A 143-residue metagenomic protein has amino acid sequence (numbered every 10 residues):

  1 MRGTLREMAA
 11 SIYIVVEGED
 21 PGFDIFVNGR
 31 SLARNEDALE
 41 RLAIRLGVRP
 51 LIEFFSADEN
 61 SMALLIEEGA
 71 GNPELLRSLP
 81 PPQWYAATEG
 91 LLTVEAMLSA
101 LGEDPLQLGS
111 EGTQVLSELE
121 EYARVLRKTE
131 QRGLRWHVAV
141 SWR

Functional and structural regions predicted by a protein language model:
R2-W136, S141-R143: Acidic (Asp/Glu-rich) sequence patches and key acidic residues that form negatively charged surfaces used
